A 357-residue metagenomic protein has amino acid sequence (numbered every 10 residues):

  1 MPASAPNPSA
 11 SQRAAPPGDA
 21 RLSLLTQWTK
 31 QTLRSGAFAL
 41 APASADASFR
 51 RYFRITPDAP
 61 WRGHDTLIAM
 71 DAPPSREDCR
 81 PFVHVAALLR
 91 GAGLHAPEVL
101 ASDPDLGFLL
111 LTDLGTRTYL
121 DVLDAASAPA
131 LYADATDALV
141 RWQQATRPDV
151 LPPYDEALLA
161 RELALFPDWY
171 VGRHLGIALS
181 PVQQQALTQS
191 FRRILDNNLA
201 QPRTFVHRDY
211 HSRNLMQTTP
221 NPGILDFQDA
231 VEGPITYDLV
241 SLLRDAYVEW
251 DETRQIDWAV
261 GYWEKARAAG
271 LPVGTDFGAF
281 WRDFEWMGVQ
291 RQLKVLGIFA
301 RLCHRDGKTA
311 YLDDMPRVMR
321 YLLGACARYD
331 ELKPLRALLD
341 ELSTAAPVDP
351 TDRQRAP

Functional and structural regions predicted by a protein language model:
M1-F108, T204, T218-G223, L339-P357: Conserved NTP-binding catalytic cores of kinases and kinase-like/nucleotidyltransferase enzymes across multiple kinase
L24-L25, R147-P153, A157-L158, E162-V206 (+2 more regions): An alpha-helical support segment within catalytic cores of ATP-dependent transferases
F49-T56, V99, W142, F191-S241 (+1 more regions): Active-site acidic catalytic loop and adjacent metal/ATP-binding pocket of ATP-dependent phosphoryl transfer enzymes
F53-L159, A164-L165, V171-G176, L199-A200: ATP-binding pocket architecture of kinase catalytic cores
L131, P202, H207, V231-E232 (+1 more regions): Secondary-structure capping and boundary motifs in well-ordered enzyme cores
P167-H174, I235-P272, W286-D306, V318-C326: Active-site activation/catalytic loop segments of kinase-like enzymes and analogous catalytic loops in related
V273-R282: Histidine/acidic-rich helix-loop-helix segments that form or flank divalent-metal centers in metalloenzyme catalytic
V295-P357: ATP/Mg2+ or Mg2+-diphosphate-binding catalytic cores that bind nucleotide phosphates or diphosphates via glycine-rich
